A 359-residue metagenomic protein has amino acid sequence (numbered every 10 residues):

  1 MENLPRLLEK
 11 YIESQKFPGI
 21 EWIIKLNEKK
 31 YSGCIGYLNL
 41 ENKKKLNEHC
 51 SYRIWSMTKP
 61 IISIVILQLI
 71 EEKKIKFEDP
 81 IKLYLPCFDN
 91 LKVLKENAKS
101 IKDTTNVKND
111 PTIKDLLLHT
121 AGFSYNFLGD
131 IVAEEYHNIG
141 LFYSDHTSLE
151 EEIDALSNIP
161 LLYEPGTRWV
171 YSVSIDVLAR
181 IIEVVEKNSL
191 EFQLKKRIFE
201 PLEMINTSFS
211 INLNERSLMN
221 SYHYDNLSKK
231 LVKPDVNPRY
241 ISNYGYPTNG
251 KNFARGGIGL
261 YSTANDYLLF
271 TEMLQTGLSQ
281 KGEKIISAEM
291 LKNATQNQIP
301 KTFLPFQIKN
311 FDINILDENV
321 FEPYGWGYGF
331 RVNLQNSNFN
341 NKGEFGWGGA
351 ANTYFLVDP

Functional and structural regions predicted by a protein language model:
E2-I54, K74-K76, N90-K102, G245: Short, conserved catalytic-motif segment at the N-terminal edge
P5-E9, E28, R53-I81, I175-E183 (+1 more regions): Active-site SXXK
E21-I23, L117, F355-L356: Structural recognition of the beta-strand scaffold that forms the well-ordered cores of secreted hydrolase catalytic
L26-E28, N226-L227, L334, D358-P359: Short acidic-glycine loop/turn motifs at beta-strand connectors
K82-N90: Acidic helix-start/capping segments at beta-turn-to-alpha-helix junctions
L91-F339: Short, surface-exposed loop or secondary-structure junction motifs that flank catalytic or metal-binding residues
N338-G346: Short, hydrophobic/aromatic-rich segments at coil-to-beta transitions
E344, N352-P359: Short, surface-exposed beta-strand/loop micro-motifs that present aromatic residues
